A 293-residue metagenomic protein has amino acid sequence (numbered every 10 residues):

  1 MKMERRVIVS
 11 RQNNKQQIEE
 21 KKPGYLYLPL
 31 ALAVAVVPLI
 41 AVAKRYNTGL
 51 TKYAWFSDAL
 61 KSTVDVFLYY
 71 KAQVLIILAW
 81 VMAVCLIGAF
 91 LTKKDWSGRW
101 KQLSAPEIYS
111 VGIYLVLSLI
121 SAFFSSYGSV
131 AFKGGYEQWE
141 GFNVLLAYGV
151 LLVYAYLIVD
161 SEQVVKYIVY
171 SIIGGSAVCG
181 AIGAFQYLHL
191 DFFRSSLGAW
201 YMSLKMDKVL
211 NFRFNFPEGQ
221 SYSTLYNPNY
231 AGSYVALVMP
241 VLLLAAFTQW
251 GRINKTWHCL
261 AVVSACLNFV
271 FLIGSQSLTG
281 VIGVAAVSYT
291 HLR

Functional and structural regions predicted by a protein language model:
K2-N14, I18, K22-A43, V74-A89 (+3 more regions): Alpha-helical transmembrane segments of multi-pass inner-membrane proteins
M3, A41-F67, L292-R293: Transmembrane helical bundles and short interhelical boundary loops of multi-pass, membrane-embedded
K52-Y69, V209-T224: Juxtamembrane membrane-water interface segments that cap and precede transmembrane helices
D58, S97-K101, C259: Polar/charged alpha-helical tracts
V64-V74, Q102-S104, Y136-E137: Interfacial loop-to-helix junctions that mark the boundaries of transmembrane helices in multi-pass membrane
I87-W100, S121-F132: Transmembrane alpha-helix boundary signature
W100-E107, F142: Short coil/turn segments at secondary-structure boundaries
K133-G141: Non-cytosolic membrane-interface motifs at loop->transmembrane helix junctions
